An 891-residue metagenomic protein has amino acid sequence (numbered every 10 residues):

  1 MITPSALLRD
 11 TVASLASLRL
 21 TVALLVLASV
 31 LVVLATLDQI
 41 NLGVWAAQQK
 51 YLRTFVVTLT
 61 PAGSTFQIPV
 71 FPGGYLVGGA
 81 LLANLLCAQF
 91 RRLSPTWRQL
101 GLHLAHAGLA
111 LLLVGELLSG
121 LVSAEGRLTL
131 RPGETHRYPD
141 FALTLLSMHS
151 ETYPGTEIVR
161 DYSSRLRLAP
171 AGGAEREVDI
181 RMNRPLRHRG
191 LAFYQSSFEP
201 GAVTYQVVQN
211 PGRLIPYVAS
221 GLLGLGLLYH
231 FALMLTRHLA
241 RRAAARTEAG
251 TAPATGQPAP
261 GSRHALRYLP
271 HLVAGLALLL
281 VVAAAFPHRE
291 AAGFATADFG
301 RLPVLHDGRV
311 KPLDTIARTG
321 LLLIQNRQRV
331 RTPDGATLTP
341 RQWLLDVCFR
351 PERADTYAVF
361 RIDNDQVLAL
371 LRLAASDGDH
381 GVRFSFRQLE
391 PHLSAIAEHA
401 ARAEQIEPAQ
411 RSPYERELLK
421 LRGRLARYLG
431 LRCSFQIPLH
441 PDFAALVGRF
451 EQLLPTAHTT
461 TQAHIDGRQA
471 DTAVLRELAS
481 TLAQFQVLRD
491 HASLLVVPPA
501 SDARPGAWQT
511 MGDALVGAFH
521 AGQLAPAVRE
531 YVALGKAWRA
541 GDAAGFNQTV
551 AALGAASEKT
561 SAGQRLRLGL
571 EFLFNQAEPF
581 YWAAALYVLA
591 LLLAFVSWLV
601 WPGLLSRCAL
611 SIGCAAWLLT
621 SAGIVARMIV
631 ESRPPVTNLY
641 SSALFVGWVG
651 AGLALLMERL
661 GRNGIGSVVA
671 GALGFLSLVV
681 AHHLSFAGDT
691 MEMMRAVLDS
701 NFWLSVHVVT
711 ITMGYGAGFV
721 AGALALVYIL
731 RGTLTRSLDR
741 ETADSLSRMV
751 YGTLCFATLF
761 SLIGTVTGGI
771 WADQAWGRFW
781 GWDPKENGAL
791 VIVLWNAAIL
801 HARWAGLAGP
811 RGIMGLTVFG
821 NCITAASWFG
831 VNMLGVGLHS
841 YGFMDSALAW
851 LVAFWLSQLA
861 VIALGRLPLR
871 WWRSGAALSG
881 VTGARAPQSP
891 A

Functional and structural regions predicted by a protein language model:
M1-A891: Solvent-exposed, non-transmembrane regions of integral membrane proteins
